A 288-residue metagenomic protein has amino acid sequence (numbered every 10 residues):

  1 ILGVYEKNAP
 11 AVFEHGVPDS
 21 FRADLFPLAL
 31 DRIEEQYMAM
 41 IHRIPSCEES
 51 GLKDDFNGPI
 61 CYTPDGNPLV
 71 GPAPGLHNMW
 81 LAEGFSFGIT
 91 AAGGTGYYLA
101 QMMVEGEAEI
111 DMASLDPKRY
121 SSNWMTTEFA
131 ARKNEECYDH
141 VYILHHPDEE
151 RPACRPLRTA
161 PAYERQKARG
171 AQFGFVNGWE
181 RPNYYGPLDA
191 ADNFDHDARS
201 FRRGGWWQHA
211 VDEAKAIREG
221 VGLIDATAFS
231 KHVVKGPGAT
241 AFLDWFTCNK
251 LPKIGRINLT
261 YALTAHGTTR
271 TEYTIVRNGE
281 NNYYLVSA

Functional and structural regions predicted by a protein language model:
I1-G3: Conserved FAD-binding catalytic core of PHBH/FMO-like flavoproteins
Y5, G84, L285: Glycine-rich His-Gly loop
Y5-K7, P237: Histidine- and/or cysteine-centered catalytic micro-motif in compact active-site loops
N8-V12, D19-R158: C-terminal catalytic lobe of FAD-dependent flavoproteins
V12-F13, H232: Glycine-rich, flexible beta-strand/loop modules in the N-terminal catalytic cores of phosphate-handling
V17-D19, T247: Short intrinsically disordered coil segments
I110-D111, P117-A288: Glycine/proline-enriched, intrinsically flexible loops and inter-domain linkers
